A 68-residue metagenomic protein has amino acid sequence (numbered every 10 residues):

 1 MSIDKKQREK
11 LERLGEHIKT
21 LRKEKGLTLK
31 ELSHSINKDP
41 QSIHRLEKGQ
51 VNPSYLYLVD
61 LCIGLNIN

Functional and structural regions predicted by a protein language model:
S2-E24: A short, Lys/Arg-rich alpha-helix, primarily the initiator
E16-S35, D60: Short basic helix-loop element that most often maps to the first helix and adjoining turn of HTH DNA-binding modules
N37-V51: Recognition helix of helix-turn-helix/homeodomain-like DNA-binding domains that insert into the DNA major groove
Q50-I63: Short, basic-rich loop-to-helix N-cap that marks the start of a DNA-contacting helix
